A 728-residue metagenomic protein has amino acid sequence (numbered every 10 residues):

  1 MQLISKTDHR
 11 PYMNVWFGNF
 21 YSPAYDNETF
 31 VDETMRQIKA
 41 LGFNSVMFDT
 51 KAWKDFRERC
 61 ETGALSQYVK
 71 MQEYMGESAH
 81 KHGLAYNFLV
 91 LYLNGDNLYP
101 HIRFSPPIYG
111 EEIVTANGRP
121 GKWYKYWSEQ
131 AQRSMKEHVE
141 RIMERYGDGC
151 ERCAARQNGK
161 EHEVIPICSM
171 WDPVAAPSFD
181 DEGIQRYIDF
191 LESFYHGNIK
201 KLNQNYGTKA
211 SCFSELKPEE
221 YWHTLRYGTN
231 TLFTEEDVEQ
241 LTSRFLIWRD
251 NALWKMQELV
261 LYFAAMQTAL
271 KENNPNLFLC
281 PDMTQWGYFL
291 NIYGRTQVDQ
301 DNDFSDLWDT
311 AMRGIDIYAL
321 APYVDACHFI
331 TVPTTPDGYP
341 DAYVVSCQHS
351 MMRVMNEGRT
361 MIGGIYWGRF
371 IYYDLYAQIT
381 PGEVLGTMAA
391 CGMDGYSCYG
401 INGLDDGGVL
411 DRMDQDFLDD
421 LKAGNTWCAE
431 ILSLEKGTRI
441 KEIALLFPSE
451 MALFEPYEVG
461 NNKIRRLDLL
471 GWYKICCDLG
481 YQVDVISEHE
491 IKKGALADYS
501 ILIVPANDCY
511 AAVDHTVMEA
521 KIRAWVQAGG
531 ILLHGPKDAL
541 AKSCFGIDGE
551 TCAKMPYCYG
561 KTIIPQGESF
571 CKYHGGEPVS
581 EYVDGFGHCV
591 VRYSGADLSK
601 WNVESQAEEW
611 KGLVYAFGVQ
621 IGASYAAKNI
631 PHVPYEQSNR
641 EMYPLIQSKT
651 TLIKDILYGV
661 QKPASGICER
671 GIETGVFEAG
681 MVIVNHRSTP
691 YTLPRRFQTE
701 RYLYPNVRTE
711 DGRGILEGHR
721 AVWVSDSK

Functional and structural regions predicted by a protein language model:
M1-A40, L434: N-terminal carbohydrate-binding accessory modules
I4-T7, K39, G76-K81, M143 (+3 more regions): Surface-exposed amphipathic alpha-helices with a cationic face
P11-D26, A52-V69, N117-E137, L241-V260 (+6 more regions): The substrate-binding groove and active-site-proximal loops of carbohydrate-active enzymes, especially glycoside
P11-F17, V46-F48, Y86-V90, P166-S169 (+4 more regions): Hydrophobic faces of well-ordered beta-strands that scaffold small-molecule active sites in alpha/beta enzyme cores
P23-A40, M135-I142, F304-L320, A377-L385 (+1 more regions): Short, acidic/polar
V31-A40, M47-E111, A265-N273: Aromatic-lined substrate-binding rim segments of carbohydrate-active enzymes
T115-V345: Polysaccharide-binding and catalytic clefts of secreted carbohydrate-active enzymes
V332-K728: Carbohydrate-binding surfaces of carbohydrate-active enzymes
